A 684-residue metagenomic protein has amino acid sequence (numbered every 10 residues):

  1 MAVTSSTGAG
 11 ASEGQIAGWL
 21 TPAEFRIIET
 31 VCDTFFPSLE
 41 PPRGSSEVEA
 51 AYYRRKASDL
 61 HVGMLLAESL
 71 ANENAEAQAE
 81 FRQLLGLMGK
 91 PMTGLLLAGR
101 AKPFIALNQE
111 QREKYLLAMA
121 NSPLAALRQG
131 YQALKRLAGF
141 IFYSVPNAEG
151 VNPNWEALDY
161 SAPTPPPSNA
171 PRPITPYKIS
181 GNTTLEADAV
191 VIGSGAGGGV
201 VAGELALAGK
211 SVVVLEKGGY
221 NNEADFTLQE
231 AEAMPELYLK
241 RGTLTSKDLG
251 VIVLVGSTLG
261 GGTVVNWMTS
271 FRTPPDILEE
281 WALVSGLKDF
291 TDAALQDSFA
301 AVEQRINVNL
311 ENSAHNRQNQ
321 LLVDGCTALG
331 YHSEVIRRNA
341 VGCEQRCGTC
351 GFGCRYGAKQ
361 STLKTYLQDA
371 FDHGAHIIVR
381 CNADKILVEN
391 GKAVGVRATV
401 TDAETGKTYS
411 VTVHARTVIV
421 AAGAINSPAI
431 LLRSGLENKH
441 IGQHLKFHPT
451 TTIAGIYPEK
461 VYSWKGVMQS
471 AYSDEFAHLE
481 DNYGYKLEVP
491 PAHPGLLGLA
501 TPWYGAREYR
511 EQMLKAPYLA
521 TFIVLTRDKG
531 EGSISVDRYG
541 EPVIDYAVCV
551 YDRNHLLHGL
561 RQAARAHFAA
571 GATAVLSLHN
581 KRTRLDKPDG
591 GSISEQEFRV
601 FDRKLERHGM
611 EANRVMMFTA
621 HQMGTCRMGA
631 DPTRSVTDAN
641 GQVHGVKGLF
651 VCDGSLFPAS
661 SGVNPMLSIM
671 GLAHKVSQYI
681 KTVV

Functional and structural regions predicted by a protein language model:
G10-Y143, P153: Flexible, low-complexity segments enriched for small/polar residues
G86, G94, E232-E311, C354 (+2 more regions): Redox-cofactor-proximal catalytic regions of oxidoreductases
A133-G181, K288-K385, A393, A574-A612: Conserved redox-cofactor binding core of oxidoreductases
S180-G197, V213, V420: Beta1/beta-strand and adjacent pyrophosphate-binding region of the FAD-binding site in flavoprotein oxidoreductases
V200, E204-A231, I252, T258 (+7 more regions): Glycine-rich loop(s) and the adjacent beta-strand/alpha-helix scaffold that form part
N266, N438-H567, A574, R584 (+5 more regions): FAD cofactor-binding and catalytic pocket of flavoenzymes
F598-V643: Active-site Gly/Thr loop motif
A659-I680: A conserved FAD-binding loop/helix module that cradles the flavin
